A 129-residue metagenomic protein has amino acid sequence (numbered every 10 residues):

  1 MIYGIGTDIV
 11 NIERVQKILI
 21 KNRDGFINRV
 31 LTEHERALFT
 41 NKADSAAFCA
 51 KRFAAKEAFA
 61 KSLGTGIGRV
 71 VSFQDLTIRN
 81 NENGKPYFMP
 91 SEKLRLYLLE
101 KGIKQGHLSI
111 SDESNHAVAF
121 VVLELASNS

Functional and structural regions predicted by a protein language model:
M1-S129: Core catalytic alpha/beta fold that binds nucleotide/phospho-ligands
